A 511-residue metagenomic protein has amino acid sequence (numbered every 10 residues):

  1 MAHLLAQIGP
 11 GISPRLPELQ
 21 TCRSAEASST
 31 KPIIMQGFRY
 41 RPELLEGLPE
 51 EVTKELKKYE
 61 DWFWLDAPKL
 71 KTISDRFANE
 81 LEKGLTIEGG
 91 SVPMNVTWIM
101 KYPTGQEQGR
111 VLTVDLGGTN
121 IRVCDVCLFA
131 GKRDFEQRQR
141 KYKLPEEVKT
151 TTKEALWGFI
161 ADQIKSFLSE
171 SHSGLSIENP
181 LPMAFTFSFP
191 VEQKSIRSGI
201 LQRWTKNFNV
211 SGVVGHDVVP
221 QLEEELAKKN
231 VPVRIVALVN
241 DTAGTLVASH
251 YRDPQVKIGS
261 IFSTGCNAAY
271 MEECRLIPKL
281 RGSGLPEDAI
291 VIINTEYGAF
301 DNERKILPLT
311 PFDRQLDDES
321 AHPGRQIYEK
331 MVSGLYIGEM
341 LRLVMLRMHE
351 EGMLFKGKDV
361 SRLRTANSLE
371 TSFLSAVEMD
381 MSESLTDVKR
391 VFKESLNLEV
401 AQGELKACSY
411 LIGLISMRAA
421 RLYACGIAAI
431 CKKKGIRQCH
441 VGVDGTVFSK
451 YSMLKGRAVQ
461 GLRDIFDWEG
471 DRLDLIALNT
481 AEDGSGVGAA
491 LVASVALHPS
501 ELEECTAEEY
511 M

Functional and structural regions predicted by a protein language model:
A2-Q139, K143-L181, A227, R252 (+1 more regions): ATP-binding/phosphotransfer module of carbohydrate and carboxylate kinases, centering on a glycine-rich
M94-W98, P180-F187, A237-G244: Short, glycine/charge-rich beta-strand/loop segments that flank catalytic centers and engage negatively charged groups
V111-D115, P182-A184, I235-V239, K257-I261 (+3 more regions): Short glycine-aspartate micro-motif
V114-R122, S188, T242-A243, I261-G265 (+3 more regions): A short acidic Gly-Thr/Ser loop motif
I121, P190-K194, N267-A269, N302: Short, acidic Gly/Pro/Ser/Thr-rich loop/turn segments
V126, A269-E273: Short beta-strand-to-turn element immediately C-terminal to the catalytic PLP-Schiff-base lysine in fold type I
K141-A161, V191-H250, V256-I258, C274-Y297 (+1 more regions): Glycine-rich phosphate-binding loop and adjoining helix at the ATP-binding site of ATP-dependent phosphoryl-transfer
R275, K279, D288-V291, D301-P311 (+2 more regions): Plant-skewed but cross-kingdom recognition/interaction modules and surfaces
